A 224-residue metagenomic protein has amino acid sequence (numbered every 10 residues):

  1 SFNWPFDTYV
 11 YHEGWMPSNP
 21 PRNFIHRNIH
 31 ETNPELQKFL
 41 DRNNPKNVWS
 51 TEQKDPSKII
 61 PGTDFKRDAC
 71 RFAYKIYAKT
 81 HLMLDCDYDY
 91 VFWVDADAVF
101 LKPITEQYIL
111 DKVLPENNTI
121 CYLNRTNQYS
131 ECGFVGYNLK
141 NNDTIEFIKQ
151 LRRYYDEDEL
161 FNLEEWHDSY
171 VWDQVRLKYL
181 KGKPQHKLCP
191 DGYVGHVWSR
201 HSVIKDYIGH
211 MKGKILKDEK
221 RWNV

Functional and structural regions predicted by a protein language model:
S1-P61, C70, L84-Y88, L139-N142 (+1 more regions): N-terminal anchoring/stem segment of glycosyltransferases
Y9-H12, V91-D95, I120-Y122, P184-P190: A structural signal for short, well-ordered beta-strand segments and their strand-loop junctions that often border
H12-P17, A98, R125-T126: Short beta-alpha junction loops
D64: Short acidic-hydrophobic catalytic motif
R67, R71-C121: GT-A fold catalytic core of metal-dependent nucleotide-sugar glycosyltransferases, centered on the diacidic
K79, V135, W172-Q174: A residue-level signal for conserved active-site and pocket-lining positions in enzyme catalytic cores
L101-S169: Conserved catalytic core of nucleotide-sugar-dependent glycosyltransferases
N141-V224: Catalytic core and acceptor-binding pocket of nucleotide-sugar-dependent glycosyltransferases
